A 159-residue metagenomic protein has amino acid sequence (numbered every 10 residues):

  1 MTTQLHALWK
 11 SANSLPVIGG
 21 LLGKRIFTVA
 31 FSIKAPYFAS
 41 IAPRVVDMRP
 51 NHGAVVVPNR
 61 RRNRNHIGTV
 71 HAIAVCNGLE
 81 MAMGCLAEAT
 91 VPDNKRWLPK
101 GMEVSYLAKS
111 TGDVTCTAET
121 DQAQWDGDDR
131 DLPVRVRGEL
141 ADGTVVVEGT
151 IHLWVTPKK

Functional and structural regions predicted by a protein language model:
M1-A54: Non-catalytic linker/capping segments at the edges of enzyme domains
M1-L21, T111, D121-K159: HotDog/MaoC-like acyl-thioester-processing domains
W9, V56-G84: Hot-dog-fold acyl-thioester-processing enzymes
A39-R64, V70, E119, R135-V146 (+1 more regions): Soluble, non-transmembrane catalytic domains of enzymes that act on hydrophobic metabolites at membranes
I41, N51-G53, K95-M102, G112-V114 (+2 more regions): A generic structural signal for short beta-strands and their flanking turns/coil linkers
I73, N77, M81, M102-Y106 (+3 more regions): Hydrophobic alpha-helical segments of small multi-pass membrane proteins
C85-D121: Hydrophobic beta-strand-centered segment that forms part of the acyl-chain substrate-binding groove
